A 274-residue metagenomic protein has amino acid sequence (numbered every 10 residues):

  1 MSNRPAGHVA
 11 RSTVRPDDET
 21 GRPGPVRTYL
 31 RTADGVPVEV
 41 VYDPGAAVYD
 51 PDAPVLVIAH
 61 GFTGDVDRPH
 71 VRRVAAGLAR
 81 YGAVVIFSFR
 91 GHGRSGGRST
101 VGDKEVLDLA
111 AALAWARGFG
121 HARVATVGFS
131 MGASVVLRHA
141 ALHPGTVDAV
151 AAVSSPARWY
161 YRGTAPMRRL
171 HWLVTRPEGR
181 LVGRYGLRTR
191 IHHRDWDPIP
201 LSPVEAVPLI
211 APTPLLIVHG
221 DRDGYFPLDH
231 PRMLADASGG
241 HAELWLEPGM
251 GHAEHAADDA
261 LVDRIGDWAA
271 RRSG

Functional and structural regions predicted by a protein language model:
S2-Y49: N-terminal cap/lid segment of alpha/beta-hydrolase-fold proteins
F62-A75: The serine-hydrolase catalytic nucleophile loop
A75-G96: Conserved alpha/beta-hydrolase
T100-F119: Alpha/beta-hydrolase active-site loop
H143-W196, T213: Hydrolase active-site cap/lid region
I210-A211, I217-H219: Short beta-strand/loop motif that positions the catalytic acidic residue of the alpha/beta-hydrolase fold
G224-H230: Conserved alpha/beta-hydrolase "acid-adjacent" motif
M250-V262: Catalytic histidine-centered segment of alpha/beta-hydrolase-like enzymes
